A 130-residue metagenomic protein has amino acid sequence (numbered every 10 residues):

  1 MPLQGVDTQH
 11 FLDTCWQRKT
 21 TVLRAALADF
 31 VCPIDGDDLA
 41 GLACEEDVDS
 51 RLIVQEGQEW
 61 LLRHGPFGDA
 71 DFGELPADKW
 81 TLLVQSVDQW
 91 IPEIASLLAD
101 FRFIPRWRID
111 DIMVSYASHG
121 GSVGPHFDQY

Functional and structural regions predicted by a protein language model:
M1-V6, H10-T14, A28-C32, A40-Y130: Active-site region of the double-stranded beta-helix
T20: Short hydrophobic/aromatic beta-strand or adjacent loop that forms the aromatic wall/cage of a ligand/substrate-binding
